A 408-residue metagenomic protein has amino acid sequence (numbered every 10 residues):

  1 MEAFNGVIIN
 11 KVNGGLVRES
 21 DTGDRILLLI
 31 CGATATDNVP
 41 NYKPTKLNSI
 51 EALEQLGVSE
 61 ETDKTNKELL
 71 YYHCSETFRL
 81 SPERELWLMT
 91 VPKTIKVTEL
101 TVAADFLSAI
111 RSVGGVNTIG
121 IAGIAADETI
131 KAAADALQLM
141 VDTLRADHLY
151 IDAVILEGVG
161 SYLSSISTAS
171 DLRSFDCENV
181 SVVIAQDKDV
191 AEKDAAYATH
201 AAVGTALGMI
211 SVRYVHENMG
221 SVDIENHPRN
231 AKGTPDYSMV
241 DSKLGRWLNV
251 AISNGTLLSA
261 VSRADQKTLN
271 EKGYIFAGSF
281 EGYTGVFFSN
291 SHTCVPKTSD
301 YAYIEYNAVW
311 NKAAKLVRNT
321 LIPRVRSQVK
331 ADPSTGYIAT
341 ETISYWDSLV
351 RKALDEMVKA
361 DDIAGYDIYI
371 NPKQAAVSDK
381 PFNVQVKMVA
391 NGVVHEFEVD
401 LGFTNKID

Functional and structural regions predicted by a protein language model:
M1-A33, V250-G273, Y366, K380 (+1 more regions): Anaerobic metallocofactor- and corrinoid-dependent redox/one-carbon enzyme cores, especially those from methanogenesis
M1-S181: Small-residue-rich
D21-T22, A185-K193, K373-K380: Short, ordered beta-strand-loop transition motifs
N48, V91-V97, I368-D408: Compositionally biased, low-complexity/repeat regions
G120-V261: Conserved, well-structured core segments that form the ligand-binding/active-site neighborhood of functional domains
D223-T342, Q385-D408: Long, contiguous, structured domain-core segments that constitute the functional module of a protein
A331, T335-K387: C-terminal structured domain segments
